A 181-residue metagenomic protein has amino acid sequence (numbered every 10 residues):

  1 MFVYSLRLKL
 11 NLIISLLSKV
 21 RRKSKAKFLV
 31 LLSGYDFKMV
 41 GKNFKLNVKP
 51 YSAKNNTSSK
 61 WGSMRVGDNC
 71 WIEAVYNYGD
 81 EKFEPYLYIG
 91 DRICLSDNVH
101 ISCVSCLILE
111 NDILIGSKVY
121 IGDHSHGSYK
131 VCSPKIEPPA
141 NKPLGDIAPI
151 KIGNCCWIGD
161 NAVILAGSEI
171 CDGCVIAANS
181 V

Functional and structural regions predicted by a protein language model:
M1-D123, P149-C155, N161-I164, D172: Domain-scale signature associated with acetyltransferase and cell-envelope carbohydrate enzymes
G90, C174, A178-V181: Short, intrinsically disordered, charge-balanced linker/junction segments flanking boundaries in proteins
V119, H126, E169, S180-V181: Flexible glycine-rich beta->alpha loop in the catalytic core of nucleotide-sugar glycosyltransferases
G127-E137: Short, flexible, mixed-charge acidic loops at enzyme active sites
E137-I150: A short acidic, glycine-rich active-site loop that binds or catalyzes chemistry on phosphate/adenosine moieties
